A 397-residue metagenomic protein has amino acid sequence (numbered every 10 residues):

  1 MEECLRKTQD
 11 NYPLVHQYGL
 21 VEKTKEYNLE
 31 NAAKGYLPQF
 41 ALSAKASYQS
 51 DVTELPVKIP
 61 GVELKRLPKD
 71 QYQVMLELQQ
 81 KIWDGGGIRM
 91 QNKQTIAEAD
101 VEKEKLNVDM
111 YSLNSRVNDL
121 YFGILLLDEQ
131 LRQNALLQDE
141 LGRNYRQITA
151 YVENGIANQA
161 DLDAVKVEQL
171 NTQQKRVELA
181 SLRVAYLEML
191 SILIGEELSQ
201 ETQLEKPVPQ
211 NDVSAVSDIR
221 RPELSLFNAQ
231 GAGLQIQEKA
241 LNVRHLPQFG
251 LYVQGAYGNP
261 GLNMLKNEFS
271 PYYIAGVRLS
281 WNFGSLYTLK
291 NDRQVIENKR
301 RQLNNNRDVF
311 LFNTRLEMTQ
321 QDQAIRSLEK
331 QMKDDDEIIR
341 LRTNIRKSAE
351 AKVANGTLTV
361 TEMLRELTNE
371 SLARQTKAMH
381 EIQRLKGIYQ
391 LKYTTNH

Functional and structural regions predicted by a protein language model:
M1-A41, I156-N158, I194-Q237, L246 (+3 more regions): Bacterial Sec-pathway N-terminal export signals of envelope proteins
E2-L5, L198, T376-H397: Acidic, low-complexity, intrinsically disordered peripheral segments
E3, Y27, D109-R220, A324 (+2 more regions): Periplasmic alpha-helical coiled-coil/stalk elements that build and connect Gram-negative outer-membrane
H16, Q39-K58, K65-K69, Q79-V108 (+4 more regions): Small/polar (Gly/Ser/Thr/Ala-rich) solvent-exposed segments that form structured loops/beta-strands/short helices used
Q17-A32, D109, L113-R132, A150 (+4 more regions): Amphipathic alpha-helical coiled-coil segments
N31, E77, A240, R278-S280: Outer-membrane beta-barrel architecture
Q71-Q73, D119, A164, Q248 (+1 more regions): Transmembrane beta-barrel architecture of outer-membrane proteins
M75-E77, Y121, G276-R278, D322: Membrane-embedded beta-strand positions in outer-membrane beta-barrel channels/transporters
